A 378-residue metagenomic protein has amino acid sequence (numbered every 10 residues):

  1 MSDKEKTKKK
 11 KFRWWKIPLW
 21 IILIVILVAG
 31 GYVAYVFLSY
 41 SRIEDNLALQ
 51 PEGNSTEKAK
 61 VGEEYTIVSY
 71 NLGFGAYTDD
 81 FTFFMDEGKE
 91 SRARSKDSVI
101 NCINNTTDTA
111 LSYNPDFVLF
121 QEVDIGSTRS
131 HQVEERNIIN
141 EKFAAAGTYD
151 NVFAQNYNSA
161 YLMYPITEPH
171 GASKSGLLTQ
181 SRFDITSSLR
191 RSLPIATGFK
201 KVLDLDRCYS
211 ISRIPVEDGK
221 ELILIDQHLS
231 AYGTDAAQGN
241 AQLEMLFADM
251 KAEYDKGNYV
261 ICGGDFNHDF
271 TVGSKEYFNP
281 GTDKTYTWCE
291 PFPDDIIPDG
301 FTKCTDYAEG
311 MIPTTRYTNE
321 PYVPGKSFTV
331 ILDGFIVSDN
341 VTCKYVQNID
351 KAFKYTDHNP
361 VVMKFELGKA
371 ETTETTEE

Functional and structural regions predicted by a protein language model:
S2, K6-E141, A145-A146, F153-K174: N-terminal, active-site-proximal structural segment of metallo-dependent hydrolase catalytic domains
T66-L72, I103-Q132, Q180, S212 (+5 more regions): Active-site beta-strand/loop signature of hydrolases that rely on acidic residues for catalysis
F74-G75, D124-S127, N156-A160, I185-T186 (+3 more regions): Solvent-exposed loop/turn segments at secondary-structure junctions within structured extracellular/periplasmic domains
K89-K96, V123-S127, L193-K201, H228-A237: Surface-exposed cleft-lining segments at the edges of enzyme active sites
E141-A145, G171-S188, P215, S327-T342 (+1 more regions): Conserved beta strand-loop-helix elements of the APE1-like EEP
N158-L222, D226: A well-ordered secondary-structure block
G233-T234, Q238-D339, E378: Metal-dependent phosphoesterases centered on the DNase I-like endonuclease/exonuclease/phosphatase
T372-E378: Intrinsically disordered, low-complexity repeat and linker tracts
